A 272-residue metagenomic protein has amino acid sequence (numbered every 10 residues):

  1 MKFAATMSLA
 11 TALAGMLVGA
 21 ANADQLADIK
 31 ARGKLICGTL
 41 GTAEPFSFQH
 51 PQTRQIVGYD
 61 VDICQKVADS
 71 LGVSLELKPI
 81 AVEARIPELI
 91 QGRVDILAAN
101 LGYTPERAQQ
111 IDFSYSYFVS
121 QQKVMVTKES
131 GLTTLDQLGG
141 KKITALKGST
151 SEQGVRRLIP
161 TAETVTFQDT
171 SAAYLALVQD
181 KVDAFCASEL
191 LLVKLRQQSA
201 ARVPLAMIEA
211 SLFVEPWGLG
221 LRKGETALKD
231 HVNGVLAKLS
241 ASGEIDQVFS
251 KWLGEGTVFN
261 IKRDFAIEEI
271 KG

Functional and structural regions predicted by a protein language model:
D24-N100, W252: Extracytoplasmic small-molecule ligand-binding "clamshell" domains of the periplasmic binding protein/Venus flytrap
G33-L40, V57, L135-S149, E163: Short loop->beta-strand "edge-of-pocket" segments that line small-molecule binding or catalytic clefts across diverse
V61, E76-P87, S130, K147-T150 (+3 more regions): Short helix-initiation/N-cap motifs at beta->coil->alpha
V61-S70, D136-Q137, K141-K142, S149 (+2 more regions): Extended ligand-binding regions for polar small-molecule ligands
Q65, D69, S74-Q137, A210-S211: Acidic, polar ligand-binding/catalytic clefts
A84-P87, L101-Q109, G154-R157, V178 (+1 more regions): A ligand-binding cleft/hinge motif common to bilobed small-molecule-binding domains
F118-V126, E189, R196-L236, E255-G272: Periplasmic-binding protein-like
T150-F167, M207, L236-G272: Ligand-binding clefts/hinges and TM-proximal coupling segments of bilobed small-molecule sensing domains
